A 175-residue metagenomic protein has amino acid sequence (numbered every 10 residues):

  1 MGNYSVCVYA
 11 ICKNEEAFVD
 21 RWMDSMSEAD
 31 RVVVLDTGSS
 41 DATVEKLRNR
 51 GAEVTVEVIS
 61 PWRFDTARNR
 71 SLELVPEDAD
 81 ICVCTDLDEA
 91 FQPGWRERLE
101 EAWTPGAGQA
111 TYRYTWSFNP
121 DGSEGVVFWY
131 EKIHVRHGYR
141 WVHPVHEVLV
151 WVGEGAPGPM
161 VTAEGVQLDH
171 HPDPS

Functional and structural regions predicted by a protein language model:
S5, D65-E73, F91-S175: Catalytic-site signature of metal-activated, phosphate-bearing donor transferases, centered on the GT-A/GT-A-like
S5-C7, R31: Cell-envelope/extracellular polymer assembly enzymes that use nucleotide-activated donors
A10-E28: Short, well-formed alpha-helical segments that are part of the catalytic scaffolds of diverse glycosyltransferases
A17-D20, D41-R50, G94: Acidic helix N-cap motif at the loop->helix transition within catalytic regions of sugar-transfer enzymes
S25, L35-K46, I59-S60, D86-L87: A conserved acidic beta->alpha catalytic loop
V44-L74: Conserved donor nucleotide-binding strand/loop of the catalytic core
E73-A90: Short beta-strand-to-loop acidic/aromatic patch adjacent to the donor-nucleotide binding site
